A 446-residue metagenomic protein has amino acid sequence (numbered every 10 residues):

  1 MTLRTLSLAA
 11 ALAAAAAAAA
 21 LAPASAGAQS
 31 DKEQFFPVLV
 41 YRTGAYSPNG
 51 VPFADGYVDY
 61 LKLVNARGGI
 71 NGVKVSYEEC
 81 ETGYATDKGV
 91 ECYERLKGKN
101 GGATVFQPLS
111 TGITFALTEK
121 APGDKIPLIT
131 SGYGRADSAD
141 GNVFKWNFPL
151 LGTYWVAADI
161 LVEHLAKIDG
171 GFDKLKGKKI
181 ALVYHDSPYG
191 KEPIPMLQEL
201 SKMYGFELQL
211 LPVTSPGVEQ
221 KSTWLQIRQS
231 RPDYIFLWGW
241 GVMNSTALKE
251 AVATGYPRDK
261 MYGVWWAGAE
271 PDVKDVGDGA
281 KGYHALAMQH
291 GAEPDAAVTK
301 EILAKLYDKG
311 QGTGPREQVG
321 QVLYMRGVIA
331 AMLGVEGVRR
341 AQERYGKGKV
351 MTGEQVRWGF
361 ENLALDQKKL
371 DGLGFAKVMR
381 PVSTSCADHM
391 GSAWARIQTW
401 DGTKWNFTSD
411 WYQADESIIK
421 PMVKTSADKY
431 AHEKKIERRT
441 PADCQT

Functional and structural regions predicted by a protein language model:
M1-F35, A66, Y430, K434-T446: Short, low-complexity disordered leader/linker segments with a strong preference for bacterial N-terminal type II
Q29-D31, D55-Y77, G170-D173, K202-G205: Signal peptide-proximal N-terminal region of secreted/periplasmic/extracellular or secretory-lumen proteins
D31-V58, C80-D87, L109-S110, V183-E192 (+1 more regions): Extracytoplasmic "Venus flytrap"
E33-F35, P48-D55, R67-G141, L150 (+3 more regions): Beta-alpha junction/loop-to-helix N-cap segments that form part of ligand/metal-binding clefts
K88, A136-D137, K145-G255, A292-K300: Extracellular/periplasmic Venus flytrap/periplasmic-binding protein
L96-L109, I129-S131, K179-Y184, R231-G241 (+3 more regions): Periplasmic-binding protein-like
F144, A251-A330, T425: Extracellular/periplasmic periplasmic-binding protein-like sensory domains
G312-Y324, V335-D410, A414: Segments of small-molecule ligand-sensing domains
